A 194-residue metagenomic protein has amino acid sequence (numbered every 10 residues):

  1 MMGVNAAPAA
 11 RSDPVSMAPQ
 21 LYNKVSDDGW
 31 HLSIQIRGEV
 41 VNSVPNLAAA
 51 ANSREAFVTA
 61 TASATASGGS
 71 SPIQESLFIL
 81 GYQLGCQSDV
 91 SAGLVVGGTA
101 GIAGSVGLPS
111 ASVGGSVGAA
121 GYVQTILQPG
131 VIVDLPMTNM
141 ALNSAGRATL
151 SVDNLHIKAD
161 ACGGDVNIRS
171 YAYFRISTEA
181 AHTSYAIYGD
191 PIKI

Functional and structural regions predicted by a protein language model:
M1-S12: Secretory targeting and sorting signals
D13-I194: Primarily mature extracellular domains of secreted and cell-surface proteins, especially surface-exposed modules
